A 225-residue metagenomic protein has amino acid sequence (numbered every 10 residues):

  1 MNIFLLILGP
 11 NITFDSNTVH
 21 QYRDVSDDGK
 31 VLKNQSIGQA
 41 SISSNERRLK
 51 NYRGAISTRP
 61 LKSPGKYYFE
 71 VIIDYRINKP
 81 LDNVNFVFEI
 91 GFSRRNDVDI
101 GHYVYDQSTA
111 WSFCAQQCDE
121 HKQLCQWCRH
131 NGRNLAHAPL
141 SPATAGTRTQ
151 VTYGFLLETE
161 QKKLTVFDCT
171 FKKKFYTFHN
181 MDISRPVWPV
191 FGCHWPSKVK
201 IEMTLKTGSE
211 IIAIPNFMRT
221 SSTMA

Functional and structural regions predicted by a protein language model:
M1-A225: Beta-rich ligand-recognition domains in immune and ubiquitin systems
